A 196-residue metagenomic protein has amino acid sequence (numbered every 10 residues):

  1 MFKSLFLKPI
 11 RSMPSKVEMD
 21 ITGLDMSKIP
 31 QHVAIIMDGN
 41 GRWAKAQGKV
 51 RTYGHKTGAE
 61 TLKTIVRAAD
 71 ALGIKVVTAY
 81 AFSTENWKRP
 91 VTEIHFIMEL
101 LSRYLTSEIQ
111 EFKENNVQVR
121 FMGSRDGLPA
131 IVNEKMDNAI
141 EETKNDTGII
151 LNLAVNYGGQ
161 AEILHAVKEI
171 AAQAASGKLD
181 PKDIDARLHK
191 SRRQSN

Functional and structural regions predicted by a protein language model:
M1-N196: Flexible, compositionally biased loop and terminal segments
